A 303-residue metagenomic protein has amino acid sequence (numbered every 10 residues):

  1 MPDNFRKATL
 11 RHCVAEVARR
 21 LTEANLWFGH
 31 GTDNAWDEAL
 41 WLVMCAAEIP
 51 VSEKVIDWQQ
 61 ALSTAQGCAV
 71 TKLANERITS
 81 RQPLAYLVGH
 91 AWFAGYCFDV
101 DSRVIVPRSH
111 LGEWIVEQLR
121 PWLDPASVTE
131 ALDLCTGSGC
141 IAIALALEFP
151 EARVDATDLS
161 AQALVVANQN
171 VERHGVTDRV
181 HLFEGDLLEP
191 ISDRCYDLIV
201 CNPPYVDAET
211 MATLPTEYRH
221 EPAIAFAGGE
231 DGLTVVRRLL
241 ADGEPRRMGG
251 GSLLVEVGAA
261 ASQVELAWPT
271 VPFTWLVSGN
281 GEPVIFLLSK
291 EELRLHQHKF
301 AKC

Functional and structural regions predicted by a protein language model:
P2-A94: N-terminal auxiliary segments of SAM/dcSAM-dependent transferases
K7, R11, W36, S63-G67 (+4 more regions): Short, solvent-exposed loop/helix junctions and linker helices that flank or host conserved functional motifs
V14, A39, V70-T71, S138 (+4 more regions): A general structural signal for well-ordered alpha-helical segments in protein cores
A24-G29, Q118-A126, G175: Alpha-helix termini
E48-I49, V104-I105, Y205: Active-site/binding-pocket entry motifs
D57-W58, C68-E151, L159-V166: SAM-dependent Rossmann-like transferase core, predominantly class I methyltransferases with a strong bias toward
W114-E117, E151-R153, T157-C303: S-adenosylmethionine
